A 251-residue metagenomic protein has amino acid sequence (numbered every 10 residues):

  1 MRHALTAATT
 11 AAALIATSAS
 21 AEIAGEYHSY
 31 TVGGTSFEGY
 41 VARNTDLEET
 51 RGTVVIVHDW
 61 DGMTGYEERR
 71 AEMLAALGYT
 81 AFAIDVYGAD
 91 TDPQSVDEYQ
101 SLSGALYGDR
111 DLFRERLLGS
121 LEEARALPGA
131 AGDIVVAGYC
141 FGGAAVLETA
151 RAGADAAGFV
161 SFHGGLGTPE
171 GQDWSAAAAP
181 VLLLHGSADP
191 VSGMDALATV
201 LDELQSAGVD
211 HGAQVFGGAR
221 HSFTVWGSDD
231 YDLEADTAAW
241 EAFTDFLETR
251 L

Functional and structural regions predicted by a protein language model:
Y27-L127, S222-G227: Serine-hydrolase catalytic machinery in alpha/beta-hydrolase-like enzymes
R70, G193-E203: Short alpha-helix in the alpha/beta-hydrolase fold that links the catalytic acid
P128-Y139: Alpha/beta-hydrolase fold nucleophile elbow
G138-G142, V146: Gly/Ala-rich beta-loop-alpha elbow adjacent to hydrolase catalytic centers
D155-G165: A conserved short beta-strand
L183-H185: Short beta-strand/loop motif that positions the catalytic acidic residue of the alpha/beta-hydrolase fold
A188-S192: Acidic catalytic loop of the alpha/beta-hydrolase fold
Q205, D210-L251: C-terminal catalytic histidine-bearing segment of alpha/beta-hydrolase fold enzymes
